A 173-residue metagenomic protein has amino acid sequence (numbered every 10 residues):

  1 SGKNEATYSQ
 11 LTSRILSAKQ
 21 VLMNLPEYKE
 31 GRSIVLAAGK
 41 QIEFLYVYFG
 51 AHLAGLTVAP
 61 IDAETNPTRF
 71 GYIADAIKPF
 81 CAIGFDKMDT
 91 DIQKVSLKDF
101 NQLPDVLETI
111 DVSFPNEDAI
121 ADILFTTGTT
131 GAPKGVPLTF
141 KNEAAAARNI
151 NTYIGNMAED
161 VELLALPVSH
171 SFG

Functional and structural regions predicted by a protein language model:
N4-A6, K19-T65, A165-P167: Conserved AMP-binding/adenylate-forming
T7-S9, A121-R148: Conserved AMP-binding A3 loop
R32-L36, I154-G173: Conserved AMP-binding loop of ANL adenylate-forming enzymes
I34, A51, I120, T126-T129 (+2 more regions): Conserved S/T- and glycine-rich ATP-binding loop of Class I adenylate-forming
Y48, A59, A63-M88, L107 (+1 more regions): Conserved ATP-dependent adenylate/AMP-binding module captured primarily in the ANL superfamily
D89-Q102: Active-site regions of enzymes building and remodeling cell-envelope glycoconjugates
E108-F125, A132, G155-V161: Conserved pre-ATP/AMP-binding loop-to-beta segment of ANL
